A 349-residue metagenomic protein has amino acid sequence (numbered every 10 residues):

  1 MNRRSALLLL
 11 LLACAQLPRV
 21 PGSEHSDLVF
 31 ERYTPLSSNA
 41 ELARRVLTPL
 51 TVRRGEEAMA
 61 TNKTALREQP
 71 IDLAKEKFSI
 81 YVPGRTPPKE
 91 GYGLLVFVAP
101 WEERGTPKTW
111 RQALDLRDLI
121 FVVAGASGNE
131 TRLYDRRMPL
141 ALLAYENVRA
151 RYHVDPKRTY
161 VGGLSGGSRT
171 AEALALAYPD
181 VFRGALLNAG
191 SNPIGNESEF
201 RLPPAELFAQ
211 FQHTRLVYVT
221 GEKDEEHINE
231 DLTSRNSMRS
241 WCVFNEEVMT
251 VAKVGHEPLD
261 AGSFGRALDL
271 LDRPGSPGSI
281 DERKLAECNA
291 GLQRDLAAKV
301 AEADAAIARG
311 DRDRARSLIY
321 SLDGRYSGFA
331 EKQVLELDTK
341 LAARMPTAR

Functional and structural regions predicted by a protein language model:
R3-L11: N-terminal export leaders
C14-Y92, K299, A303, D313 (+2 more regions): A domain-start/cap signature at the N-terminus of enzymes
L17-S38, W241-N245, V254, G262-R349: Alpha/beta-hydrolase-fold serine-hydrolase catalytic core, especially in secreted/extracellular enzymes
G84-G91, Y134-G166, V181: Gly/Ser-rich "nucleophile elbow"/oxyanion-hole loop immediately N-terminal to the catalytic nucleophile in hydrolases
K89-W101: Short beta-strand element of the alpha/beta-hydrolase
E103, K157-Q210: Primarily recognizes the serine-hydrolase "nucleophile elbow" in alpha/beta-hydrolase and SGNH/GDSL folds
G105-A124: Short amphipathic alpha-helix adjacent to the substrate-entry channel of hydrolases
G190-D269: The feature captures the conserved acid-bearing segment of alpha/beta-hydrolase catalytic domains
